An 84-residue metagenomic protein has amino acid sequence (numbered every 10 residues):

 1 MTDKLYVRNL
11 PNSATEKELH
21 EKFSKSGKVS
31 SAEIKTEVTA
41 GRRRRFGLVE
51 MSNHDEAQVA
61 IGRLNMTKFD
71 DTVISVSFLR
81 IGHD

Functional and structural regions predicted by a protein language model:
M1-F78: Canonical RRM/RBD RNA-binding surface and closely related RRM-like beta-sheet modules in eukaryotic RNA-binding proteins
F78-D84: Short proline/glycine- and acidic-rich turn/helix-capping motifs at secondary-structure junctions
